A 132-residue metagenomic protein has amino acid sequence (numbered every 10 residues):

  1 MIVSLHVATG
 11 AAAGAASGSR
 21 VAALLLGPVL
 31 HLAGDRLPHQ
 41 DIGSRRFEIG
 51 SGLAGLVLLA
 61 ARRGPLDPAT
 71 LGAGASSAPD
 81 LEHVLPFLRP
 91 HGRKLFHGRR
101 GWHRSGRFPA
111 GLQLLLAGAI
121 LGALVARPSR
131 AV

Functional and structural regions predicted by a protein language model:
M1-V132: N-terminal membrane-targeting hydrophobic helices
